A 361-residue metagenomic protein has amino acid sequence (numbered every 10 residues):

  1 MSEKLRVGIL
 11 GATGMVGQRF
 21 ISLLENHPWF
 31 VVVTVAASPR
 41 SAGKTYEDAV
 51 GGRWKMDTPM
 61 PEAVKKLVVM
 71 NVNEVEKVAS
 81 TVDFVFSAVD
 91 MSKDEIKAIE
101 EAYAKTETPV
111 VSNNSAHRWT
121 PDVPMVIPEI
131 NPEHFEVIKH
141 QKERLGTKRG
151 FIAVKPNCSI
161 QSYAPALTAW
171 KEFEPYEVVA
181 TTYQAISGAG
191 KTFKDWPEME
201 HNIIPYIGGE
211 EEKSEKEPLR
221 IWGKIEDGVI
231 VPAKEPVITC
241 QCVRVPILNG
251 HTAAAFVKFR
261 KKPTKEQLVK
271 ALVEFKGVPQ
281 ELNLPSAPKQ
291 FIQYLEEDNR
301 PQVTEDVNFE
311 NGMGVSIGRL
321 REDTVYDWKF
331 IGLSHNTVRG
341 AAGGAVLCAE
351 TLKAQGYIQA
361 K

Functional and structural regions predicted by a protein language model:
M1-P205, P236-V237, F309, V315-S316 (+2 more regions): N-terminal Rossmann-like NAD(P) cofactor-binding subdomain of oxidoreductases, focused on the glycine-rich
S187-K361: Charged docking surfaces used in two-component/phosphorelay signaling
